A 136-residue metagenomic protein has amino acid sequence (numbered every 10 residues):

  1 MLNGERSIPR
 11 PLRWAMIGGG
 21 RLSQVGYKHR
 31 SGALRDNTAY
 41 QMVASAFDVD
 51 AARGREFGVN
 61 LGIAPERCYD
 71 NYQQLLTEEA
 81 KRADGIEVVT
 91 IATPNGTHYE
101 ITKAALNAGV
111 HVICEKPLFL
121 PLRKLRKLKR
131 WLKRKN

Functional and structural regions predicted by a protein language model:
M1-I63: N-terminal Rossmann-like dinucleotide-binding module
D36, E78-E79, K135: Generic structural signal for alpha-helix termini and adjacent loop/cap motifs
Q41-M42, V112, N136: Hydrophobic beta-strand scaffold residues
E56-A64, K127-K135: Short, conserved SAM-binding/catalytic segment of Class I S-adenosyl-L-methionine-dependent methyltransferases
R67-W131: Beta-loop-alpha module in the N-terminal Rossmann-like domain of NAD(P)-dependent dehydrogenases, especially those
